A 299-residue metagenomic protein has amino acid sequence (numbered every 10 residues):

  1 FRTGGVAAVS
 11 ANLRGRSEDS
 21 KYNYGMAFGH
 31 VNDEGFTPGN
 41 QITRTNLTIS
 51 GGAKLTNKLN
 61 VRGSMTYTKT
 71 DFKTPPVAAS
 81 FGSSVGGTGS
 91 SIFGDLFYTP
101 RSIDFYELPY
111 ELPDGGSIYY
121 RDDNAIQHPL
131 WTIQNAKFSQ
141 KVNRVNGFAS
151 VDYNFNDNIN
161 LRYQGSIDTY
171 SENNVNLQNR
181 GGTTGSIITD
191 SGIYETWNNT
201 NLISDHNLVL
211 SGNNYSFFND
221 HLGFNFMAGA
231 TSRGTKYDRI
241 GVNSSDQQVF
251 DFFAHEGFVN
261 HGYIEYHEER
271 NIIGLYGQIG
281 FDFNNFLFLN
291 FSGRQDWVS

Functional and structural regions predicted by a protein language model:
F1, G35-T37, S50-R144, R162-I273: Surface-exposed loop/interface segments of Gram-negative outer-membrane beta-barrel transport/assembly proteins
F1-T48, L55-L59, V145: Outer-membrane beta-barrel translocator/receptor signature
G5, T43, H267-N271, I279: Short secondary-structure boundary/capping elements
V6, E18-S20, K54-T56, N154-N156 (+2 more regions): Outer-membrane beta-barrel channels and translocator barrels
A11-G15, I49-A53, G147-Y153, L208-N214 (+1 more regions): Residues on the lipid-exposed face of transmembrane beta-strands in outer-membrane beta-barrel proteins
D19-Y24, K58-V61, N158-L161, F286-L289: Repeated loop/turn-to-beta-strand initiation elements of outer-membrane beta-barrel proteins
A27-E34, L289-V298: Transmembrane beta-strand segments that form the barrel wall of outer-membrane beta-barrel proteins
L47-I49, Y163, H206, I273-I279 (+2 more regions): Extended, hydrophobic alpha-helical segments in both membrane/secreted and soluble proteins
